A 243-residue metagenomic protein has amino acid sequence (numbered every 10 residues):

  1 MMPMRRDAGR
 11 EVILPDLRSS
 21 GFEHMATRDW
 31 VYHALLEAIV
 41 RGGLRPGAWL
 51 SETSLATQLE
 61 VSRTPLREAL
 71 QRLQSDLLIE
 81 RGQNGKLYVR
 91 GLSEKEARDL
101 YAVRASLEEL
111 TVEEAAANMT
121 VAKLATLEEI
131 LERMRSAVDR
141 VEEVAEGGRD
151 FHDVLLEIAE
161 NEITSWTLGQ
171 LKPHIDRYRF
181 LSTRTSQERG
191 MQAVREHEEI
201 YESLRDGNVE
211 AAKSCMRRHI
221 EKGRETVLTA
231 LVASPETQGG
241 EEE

Functional and structural regions predicted by a protein language model:
M1-A117, T229-E243: Short linear motifs at protein or domain termini
M2-E11, E23, R135-S136, L181-E243: C-terminal all-alpha effector/ligand-binding and dimerization domain of prokaryotic HTH-type transcriptional repressors
A26-D29, H33, T64, Y101-A105 (+3 more regions): Alpha-helix N-cap/helix-start motif at coil-to-helix transitions, marked by capping-box chemistry
I39, A115, V138, L204-G207: Hydrophobic residues in alpha-helical segments
V40, R67, Q74, L156 (+2 more regions): Short, surface-exposed helix/turn micro-motifs that flank interaction/cofactor sites
S75-E80, L171-H174, E188-M191: Mobile beta-alpha loop/short-helix "lid" or hinge segments that flank ligand
V121-L181, V194-S203, A211-E221, E225: Conserved amphipathic alpha-helical segments that form helical-bundle/coiled-coil interaction surfaces
